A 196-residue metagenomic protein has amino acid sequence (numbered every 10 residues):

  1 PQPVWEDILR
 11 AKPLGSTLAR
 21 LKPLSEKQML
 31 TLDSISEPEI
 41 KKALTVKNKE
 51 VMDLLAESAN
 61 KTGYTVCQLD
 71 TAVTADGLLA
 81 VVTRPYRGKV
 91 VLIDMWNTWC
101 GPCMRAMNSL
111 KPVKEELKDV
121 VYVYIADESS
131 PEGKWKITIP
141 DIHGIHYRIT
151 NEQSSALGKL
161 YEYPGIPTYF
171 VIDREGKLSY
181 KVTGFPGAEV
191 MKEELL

Functional and structural regions predicted by a protein language model:
P1-G88: Oxidative protein folding and maturation machinery
T62-T65, D76-V82, D127, I139 (+2 more regions): Hydrophobic, well-ordered secondary-structure segments that either form specific early membrane-associated helices used
R87, M95-P112: Conserved redox-active cysteine motifs that mediate thiol-disulfide chemistry, especially di-cysteine Cys-X(1-2)-Cys
K89-V91, V120: Alpha/beta-hydrolase fold active-site loops
G101, S129-G133, P186, V190: Short alpha-helical
R105, E152-L195: Thiol/disulfide oxidoreductase modules built on the thioredoxin-like
R105-D141, Q153-G158: Structural microenvironment flanking redox-active thiols in thiol-disulfide oxidoreductases
H146-T150: Short acidic-hydrophobic, aromatic-tinged amphipathic segments that line or gate anion-handling sites
